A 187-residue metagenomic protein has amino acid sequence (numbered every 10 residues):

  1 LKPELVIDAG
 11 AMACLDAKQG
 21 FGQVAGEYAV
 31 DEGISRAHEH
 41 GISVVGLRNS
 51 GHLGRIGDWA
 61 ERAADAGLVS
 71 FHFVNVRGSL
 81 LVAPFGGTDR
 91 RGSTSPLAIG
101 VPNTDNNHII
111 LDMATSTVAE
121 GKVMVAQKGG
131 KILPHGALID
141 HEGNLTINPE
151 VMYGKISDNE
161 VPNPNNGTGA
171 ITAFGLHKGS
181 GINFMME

Functional and structural regions predicted by a protein language model:
L1-I34: Active-site cofactor/substrate anionic-group-binding motifs, chiefly glycine- and Lys/Arg-rich phosphate-binding loops
A9-M12, E39-S43, D65-V69, S93-P96 (+3 more regions): Short coil/turn connectors at secondary-structure junctions
L15-A17, H38, V44-N49, S70-V74 (+4 more regions): General beta-strand structural signal in soluble alpha/beta enzymes
Q19, N49-L53, V74-L80, T88 (+2 more regions): Acidic, glycine-rich active-site loops and adjacent beta-strand->loop/helix elements that engage anionic groups
G22-R48, L68: Alpha/propeptide regions of enzymes that mature by internal proteolysis
V82-I156: Phosphate/diphosphate-binding glycine-rich loops and adjacent basic-rich segments that engage nucleotide
N165-E187: Internal helical hairpin/lid segments
